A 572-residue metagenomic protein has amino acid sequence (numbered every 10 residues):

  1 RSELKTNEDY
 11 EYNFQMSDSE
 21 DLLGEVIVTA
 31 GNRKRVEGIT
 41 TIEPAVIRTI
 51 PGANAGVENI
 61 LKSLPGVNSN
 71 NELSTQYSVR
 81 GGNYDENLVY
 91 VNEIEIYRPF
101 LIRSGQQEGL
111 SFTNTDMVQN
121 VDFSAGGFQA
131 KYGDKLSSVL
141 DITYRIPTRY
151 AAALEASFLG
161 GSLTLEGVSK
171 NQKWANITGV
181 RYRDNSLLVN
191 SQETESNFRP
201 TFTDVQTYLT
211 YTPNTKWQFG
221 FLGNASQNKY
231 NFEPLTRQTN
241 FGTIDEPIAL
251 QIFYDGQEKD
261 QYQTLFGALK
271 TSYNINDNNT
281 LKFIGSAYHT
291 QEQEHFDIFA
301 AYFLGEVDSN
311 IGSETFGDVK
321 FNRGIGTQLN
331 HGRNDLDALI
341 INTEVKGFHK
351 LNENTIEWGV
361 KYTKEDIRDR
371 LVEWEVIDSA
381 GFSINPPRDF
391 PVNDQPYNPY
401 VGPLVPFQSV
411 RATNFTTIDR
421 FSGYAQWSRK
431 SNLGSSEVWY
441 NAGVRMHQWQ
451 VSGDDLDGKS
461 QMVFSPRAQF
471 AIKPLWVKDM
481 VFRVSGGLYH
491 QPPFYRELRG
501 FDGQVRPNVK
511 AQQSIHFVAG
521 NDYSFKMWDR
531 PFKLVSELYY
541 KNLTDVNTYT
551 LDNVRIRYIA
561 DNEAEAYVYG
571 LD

Functional and structural regions predicted by a protein language model:
K5-I50, E58-N59, Y84-E86, N92 (+1 more regions): Short, acidic, small-residue-rich periplasmic hinge/interaction motif at the N-terminus of Gram-negative outer-membrane
F14, S111-A151, S162: A beta-strand signature from Gram-negative outer-membrane beta-barrel systems, especially the internal plug domain
T49, E95-F123: Short acidic/polar hinge/loop motifs at secondary-structure boundaries that mediate gating or recognition
E58-E95: Extracytoplasmic beta-strand/coil segments of soluble accessory domains associated with Gram-negative outer-membrane
A125-G127, Y144, F158-G160, S169-N171 (+11 more regions): Transmembrane beta-strands of outer-membrane beta-barrel pores
A153, L159-Y182, E195-P234, Q257-H289: Transmembrane beta-barrel wall of Gram-negative outer-membrane proteins
T212-S226, Q257-D455, V535-L538: Face-selective signature of the C-terminal outer-membrane beta-barrel domain
K282-S286, L475, R483, A511-L571: Membrane-embedded beta-barrel scaffold of Gram-negative outer-membrane proteins
